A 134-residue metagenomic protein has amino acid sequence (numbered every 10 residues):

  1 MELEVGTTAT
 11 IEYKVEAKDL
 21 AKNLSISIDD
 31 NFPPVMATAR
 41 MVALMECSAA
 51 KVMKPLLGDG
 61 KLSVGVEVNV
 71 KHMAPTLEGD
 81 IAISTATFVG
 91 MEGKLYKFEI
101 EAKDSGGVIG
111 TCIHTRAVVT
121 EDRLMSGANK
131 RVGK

Functional and structural regions predicted by a protein language model:
M1-M36: Catalytic strand-loop segment that frames the active site of acyl-thioester-processing enzymes
E2-T7, E78, S105-G107: A short, structured loop/turn motif at beta-sheet edges
T10-E16, K71, T115-A117: Generic structural detector for well-ordered beta-strands
T38-M41: A short mixed-secondary-structure module that forms the rim of ligand-binding clefts
A49-I83: Hydrophobic beta-strand-centered segment that forms part of the acyl-chain substrate-binding groove
T87-K134: HotDog/MaoC-like acyl-thioester-processing domains
